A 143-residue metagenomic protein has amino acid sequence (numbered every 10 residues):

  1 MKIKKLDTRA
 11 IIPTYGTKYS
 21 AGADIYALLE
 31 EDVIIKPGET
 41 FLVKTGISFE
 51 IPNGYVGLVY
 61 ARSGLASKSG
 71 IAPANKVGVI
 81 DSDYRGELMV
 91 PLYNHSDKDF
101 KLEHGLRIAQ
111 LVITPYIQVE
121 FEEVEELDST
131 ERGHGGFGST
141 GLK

Functional and structural regions predicted by a protein language model:
M1-K143: DUTPase catalytic domain/fold
